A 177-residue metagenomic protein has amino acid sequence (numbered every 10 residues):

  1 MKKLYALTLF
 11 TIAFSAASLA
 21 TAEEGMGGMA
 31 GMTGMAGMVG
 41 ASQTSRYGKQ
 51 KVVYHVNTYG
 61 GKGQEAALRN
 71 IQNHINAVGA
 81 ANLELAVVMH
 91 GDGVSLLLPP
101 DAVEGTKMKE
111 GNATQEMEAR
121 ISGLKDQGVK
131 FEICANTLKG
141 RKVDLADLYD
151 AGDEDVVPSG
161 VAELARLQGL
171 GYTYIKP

Functional and structural regions predicted by a protein language model:
M1-T8: Bacterial N-terminal signal peptides that target proteins for export
L9-F10, F14: Hydrophobic helical h-region of N-terminal Sec-dependent signal peptides in bacterial secretory/periplasmic proteins
S15-L19: N-terminal signal peptide c-region/cleavage motif recognized by signal peptidases
T21-P177: Secreted/extracellular ectodomain signature
